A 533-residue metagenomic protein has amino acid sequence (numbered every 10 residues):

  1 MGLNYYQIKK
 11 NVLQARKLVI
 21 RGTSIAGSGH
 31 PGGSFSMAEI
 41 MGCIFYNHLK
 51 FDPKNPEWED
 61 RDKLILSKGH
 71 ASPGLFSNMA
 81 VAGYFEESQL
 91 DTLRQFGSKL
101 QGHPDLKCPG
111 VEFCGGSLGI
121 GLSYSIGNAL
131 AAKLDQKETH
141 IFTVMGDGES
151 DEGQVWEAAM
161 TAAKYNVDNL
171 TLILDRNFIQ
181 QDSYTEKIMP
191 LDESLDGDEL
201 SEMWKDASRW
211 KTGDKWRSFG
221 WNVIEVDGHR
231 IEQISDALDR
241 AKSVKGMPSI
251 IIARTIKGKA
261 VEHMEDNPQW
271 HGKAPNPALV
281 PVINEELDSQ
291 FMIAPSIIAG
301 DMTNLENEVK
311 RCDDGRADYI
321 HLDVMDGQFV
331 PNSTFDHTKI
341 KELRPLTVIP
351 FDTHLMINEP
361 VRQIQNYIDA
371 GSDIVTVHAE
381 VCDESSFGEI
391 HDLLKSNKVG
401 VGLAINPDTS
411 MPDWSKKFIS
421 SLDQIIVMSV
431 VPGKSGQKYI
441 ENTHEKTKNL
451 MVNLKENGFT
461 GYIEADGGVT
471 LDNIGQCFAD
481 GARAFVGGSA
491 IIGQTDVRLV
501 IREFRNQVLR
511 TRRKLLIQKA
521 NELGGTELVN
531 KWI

Functional and structural regions predicted by a protein language model:
V19-G22, F35-Y165: Cofactor-binding active-site loop characterized by glycine-rich and histidine/acidic residues
G110, C114-V244: Thiamine diphosphate
I231-Q290: Glycine/aspartate-rich loop-and-adjacent alpha/beta segment that forms the canonical ThDP
F291-S296, I320-L322, F351-L355, D373-V377 (+4 more regions): Hydrophobic faces of well-ordered beta-strands that scaffold small-molecule active sites in alpha/beta enzyme cores
N304, Q363, S372-T460: Conserved anion-binding
E308-V309, E359-D369, D408-L422, G467-F485 (+2 more regions): Catalytic cores of alpha/beta
I320-H337, A379-V381, V430-K438, T495: Glycine-rich, proline-tolerant flexible connector loops at the mouths of alpha/beta enzymes
L394, F478, I492-K519, W532: C-terminal helical cap(s) of enzyme catalytic domains, especially alpha/beta-barrels
